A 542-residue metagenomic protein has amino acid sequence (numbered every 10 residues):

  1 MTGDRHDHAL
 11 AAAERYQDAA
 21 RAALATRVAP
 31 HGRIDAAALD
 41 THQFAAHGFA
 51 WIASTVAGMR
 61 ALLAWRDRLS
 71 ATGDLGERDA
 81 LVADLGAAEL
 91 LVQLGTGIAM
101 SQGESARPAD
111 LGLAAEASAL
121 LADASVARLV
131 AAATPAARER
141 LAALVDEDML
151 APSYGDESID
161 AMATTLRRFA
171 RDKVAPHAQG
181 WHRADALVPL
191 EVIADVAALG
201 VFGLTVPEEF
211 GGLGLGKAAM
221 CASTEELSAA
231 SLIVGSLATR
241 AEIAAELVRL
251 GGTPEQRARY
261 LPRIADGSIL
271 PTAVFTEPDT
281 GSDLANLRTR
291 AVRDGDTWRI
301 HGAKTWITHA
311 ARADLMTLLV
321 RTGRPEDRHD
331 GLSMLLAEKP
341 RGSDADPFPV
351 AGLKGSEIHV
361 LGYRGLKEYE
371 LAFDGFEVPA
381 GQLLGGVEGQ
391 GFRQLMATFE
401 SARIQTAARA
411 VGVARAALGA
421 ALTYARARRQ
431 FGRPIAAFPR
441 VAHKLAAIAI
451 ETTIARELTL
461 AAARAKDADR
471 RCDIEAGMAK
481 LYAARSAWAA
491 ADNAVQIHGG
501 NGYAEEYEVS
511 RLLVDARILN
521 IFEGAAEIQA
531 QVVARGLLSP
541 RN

Functional and structural regions predicted by a protein language model:
T2-A229, T239, G251-Q256, R263-G267 (+5 more regions): Alpha-helical interface subdomain recognition
G235-E255, V274, G281: N-terminal glycine-rich flavin-associated loop
G267-F275: A short, Trp-centered hydrophobic/proline-enriched beta-strand micro-motif
D279-S282, W306-H309, R324-E326, V360-K367: Short Gly/Pro-enriched turn/cap motifs at secondary-structure boundaries
T289-A291: A structural signal for short hydrophobic beta-strand segments in well-ordered beta-sheet cores
T297, H301-L353: A short core secondary-structure module
S343-F376: Flexible, small-/acidic-enriched active-site or ligand-binding loops
D374-R393: Long, acidic (Asp/Glu-rich), low-complexity accessory segments flanking structured domains
